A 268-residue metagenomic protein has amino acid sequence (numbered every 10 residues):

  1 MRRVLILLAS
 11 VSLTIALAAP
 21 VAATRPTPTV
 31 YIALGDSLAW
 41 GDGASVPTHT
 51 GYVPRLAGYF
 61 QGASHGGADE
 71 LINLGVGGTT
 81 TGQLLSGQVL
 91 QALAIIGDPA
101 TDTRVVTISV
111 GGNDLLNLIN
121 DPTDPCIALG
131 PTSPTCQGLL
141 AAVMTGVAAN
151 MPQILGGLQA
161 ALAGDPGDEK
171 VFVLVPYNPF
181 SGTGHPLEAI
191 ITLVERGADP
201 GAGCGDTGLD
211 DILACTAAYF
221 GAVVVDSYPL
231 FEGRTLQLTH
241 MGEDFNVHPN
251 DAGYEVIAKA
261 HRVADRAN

Functional and structural regions predicted by a protein language model:
M1-V4: Positively charged n-region of N-terminal signal peptides that target proteins for export
L7-A16: Bacterial N-terminal signal peptides
P20-P28, L85-V106, Q153-G167: Short amphipathic alpha-helices and their capping/turn segments at secondary-structure boundaries
T24-G77, V106: Serine-esterase "nucleophile elbow" of acetyl-processing enzymes
V30-G35, A39-G41, E70-G75, R104-S109 (+4 more regions): Structural recognition of the beta-strand scaffold that forms the well-ordered cores of secreted hydrolase catalytic
A63-H65, N150-F172, G208-D226: A structural motif corresponding to the C-terminal end of an alpha-helix and its immediate exit/capping segment
Q83-T145, N178-P179: Oxyanion-hole/transition-state-stabilizing segment in secreted/luminal serine hydrolases and related acyltransferases
P176-N268: Catalytic His-Asp segment of secreted/periplasmic serine-dependent ester chemistry enzymes
